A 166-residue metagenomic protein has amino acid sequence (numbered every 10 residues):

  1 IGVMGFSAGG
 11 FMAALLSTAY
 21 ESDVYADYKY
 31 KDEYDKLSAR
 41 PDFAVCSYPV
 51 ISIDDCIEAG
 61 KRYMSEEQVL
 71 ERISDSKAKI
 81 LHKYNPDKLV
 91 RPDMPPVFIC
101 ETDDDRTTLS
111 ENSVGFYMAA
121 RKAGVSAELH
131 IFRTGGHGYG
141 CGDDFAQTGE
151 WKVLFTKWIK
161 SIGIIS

Functional and structural regions predicted by a protein language model:
I1-G60, L81: Primarily recognizes the serine-hydrolase "nucleophile elbow" in alpha/beta-hydrolase and SGNH/GDSL folds
K29-Y34, S74-L89, M94-P95: Active-site nucleophile elbow and catalytic-triad environment of alpha/beta-hydrolase enzymes
L37, A59-D75: A catalytic-pocket lid/entrance helix-loop region that shapes and gates access to the active site across common
R40-F43, M94-V97, A123-E128: Loop/turn elements at helix/coil->beta-strand transitions in domains of secreted/extracellular proteins
I53, D104-T108: Acidic catalytic loop of the alpha/beta-hydrolase fold
D93, F98-E101, D105: Short beta-strand/loop motif that positions the catalytic acidic residue of the alpha/beta-hydrolase fold
C100, S110-S166: C-terminal catalytic histidine-bearing segment of alpha/beta-hydrolase fold enzymes
